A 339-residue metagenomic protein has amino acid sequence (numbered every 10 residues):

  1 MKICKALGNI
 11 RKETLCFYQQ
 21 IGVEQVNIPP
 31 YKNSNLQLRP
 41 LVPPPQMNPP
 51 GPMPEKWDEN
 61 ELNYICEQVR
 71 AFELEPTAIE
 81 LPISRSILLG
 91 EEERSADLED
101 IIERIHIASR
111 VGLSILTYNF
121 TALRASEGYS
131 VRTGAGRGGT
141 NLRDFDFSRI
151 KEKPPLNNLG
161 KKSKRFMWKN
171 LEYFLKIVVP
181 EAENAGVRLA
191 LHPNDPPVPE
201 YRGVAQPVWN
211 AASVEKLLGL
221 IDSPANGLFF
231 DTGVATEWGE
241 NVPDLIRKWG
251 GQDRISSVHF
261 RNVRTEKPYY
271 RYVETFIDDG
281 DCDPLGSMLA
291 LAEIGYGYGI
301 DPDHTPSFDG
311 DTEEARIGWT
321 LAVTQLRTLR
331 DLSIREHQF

Functional and structural regions predicted by a protein language model:
M1-C4, N9-I10, T14-G22, P40-L41 (+10 more regions): Histidine-acidic metal/acid-base catalytic patches
P29-E172, E183-N184, V234, A292 (+1 more regions): Structural motif corresponding to the early beta-alpha repeats
Y31, L81-P82, D195-P196, V263-T265: Short connector loops/turns at beta-strand edges and beta->alpha or beta->beta junctions
K151-M167, P193-G203, F308-G310: Active-site-proximal beta-alpha loop/turn segments in soluble metabolic enzymes
